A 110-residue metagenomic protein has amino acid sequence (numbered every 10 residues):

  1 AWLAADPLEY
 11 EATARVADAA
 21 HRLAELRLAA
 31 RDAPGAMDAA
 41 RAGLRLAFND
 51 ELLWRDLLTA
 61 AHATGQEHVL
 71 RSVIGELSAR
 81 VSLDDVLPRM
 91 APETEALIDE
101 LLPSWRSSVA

Functional and structural regions predicted by a protein language model:
A1-A110: Intrinsically disordered, charged and Pro/Gly-enriched terminal/linker segments that flank large helical-solenoid
